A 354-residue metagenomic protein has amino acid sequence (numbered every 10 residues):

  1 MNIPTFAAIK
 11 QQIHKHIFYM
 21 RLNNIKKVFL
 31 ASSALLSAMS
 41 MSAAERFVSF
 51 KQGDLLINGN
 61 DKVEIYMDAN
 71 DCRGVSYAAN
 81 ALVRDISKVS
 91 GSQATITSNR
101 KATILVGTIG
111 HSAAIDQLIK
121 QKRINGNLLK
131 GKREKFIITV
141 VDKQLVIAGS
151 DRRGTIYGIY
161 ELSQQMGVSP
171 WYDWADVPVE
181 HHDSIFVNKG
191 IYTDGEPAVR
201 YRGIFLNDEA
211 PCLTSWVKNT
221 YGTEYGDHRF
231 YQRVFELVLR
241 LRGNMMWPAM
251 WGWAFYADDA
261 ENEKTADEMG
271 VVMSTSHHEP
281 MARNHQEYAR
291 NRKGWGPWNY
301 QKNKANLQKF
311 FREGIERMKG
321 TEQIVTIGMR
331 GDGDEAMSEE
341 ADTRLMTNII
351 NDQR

Functional and structural regions predicted by a protein language model:
M1-F47: Bacterial Sec-dependent N-terminal signal peptides
A44-E196: Contiguous, structured surface segment used for ligand recognition
G74-Y77, A81, D85, G154-E161 (+6 more regions): Extracytoplasmic/secreted proteins, especially bacterial periplasmic and envelope-associated proteins
A148-G149, A210-D227, N244-W253, N291-N306 (+1 more regions): The substrate-binding groove and active-site-proximal loops of carbohydrate-active enzymes, especially glycoside
W174-E224, R229-A249: An acidic-aromatic substrate-binding cleft motif
A198-L213, F235-M250, V272-G296, M318-M337: Core alpha/beta catalytic barrel or barrel-like domain that forms the active/cofactor pocket in diverse metabolic
W253-H277: Aromatic-lined substrate-binding rim segments of carbohydrate-active enzymes
A257-A260, D267-E268, W295-R354: Gly/Pro-rich turn-and-neighbor structural signature
